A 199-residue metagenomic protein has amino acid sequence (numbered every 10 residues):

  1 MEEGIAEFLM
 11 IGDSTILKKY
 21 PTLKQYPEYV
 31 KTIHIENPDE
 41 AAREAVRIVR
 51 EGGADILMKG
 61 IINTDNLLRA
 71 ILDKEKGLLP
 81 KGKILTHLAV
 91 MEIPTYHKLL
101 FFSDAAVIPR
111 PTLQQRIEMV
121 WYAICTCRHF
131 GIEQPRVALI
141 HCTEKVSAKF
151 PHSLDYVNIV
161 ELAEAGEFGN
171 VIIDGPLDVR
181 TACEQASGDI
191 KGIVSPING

Functional and structural regions predicted by a protein language model:
M1-G199: Anion-binding alpha/beta catalytic cores of soluble intermediary-metabolism enzymes, centered on
